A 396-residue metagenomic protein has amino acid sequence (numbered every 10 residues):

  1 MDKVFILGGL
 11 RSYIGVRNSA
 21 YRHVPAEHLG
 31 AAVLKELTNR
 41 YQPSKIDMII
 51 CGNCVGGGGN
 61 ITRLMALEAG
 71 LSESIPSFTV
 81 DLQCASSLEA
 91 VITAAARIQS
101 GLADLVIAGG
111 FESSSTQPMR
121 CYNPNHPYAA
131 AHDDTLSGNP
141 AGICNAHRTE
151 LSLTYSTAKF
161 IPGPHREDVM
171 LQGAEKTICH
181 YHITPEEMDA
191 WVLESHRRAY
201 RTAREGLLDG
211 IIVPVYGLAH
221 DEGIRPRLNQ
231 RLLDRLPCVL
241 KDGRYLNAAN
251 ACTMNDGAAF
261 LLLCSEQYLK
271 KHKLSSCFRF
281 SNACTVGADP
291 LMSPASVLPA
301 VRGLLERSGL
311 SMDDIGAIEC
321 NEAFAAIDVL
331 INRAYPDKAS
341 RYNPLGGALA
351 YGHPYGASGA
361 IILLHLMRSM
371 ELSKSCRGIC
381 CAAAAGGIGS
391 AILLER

Functional and structural regions predicted by a protein language model:
R11, H23, E27-A32, E187-K271 (+1 more regions): N-terminal extracellular/periplasmic Venus flytrap/periplasmic-binding protein-like
R11-K35, V55-G56, F78-I92, D104 (+8 more regions): Active-site pocket-shaping loop/turn-to-helix segments
R22-V106, G110-A130, I212-E222, L291 (+1 more regions): Conserved beta-ketoacyl condensing-enzyme motif
K35-D47, T177-H182, L269-S276, R302-G316 (+1 more regions): Phosphate/pyrophosphate-binding loops at sites that engage ATP/ADP/AMP, CoA/4′-phosphopantetheine, polyphosphate
N53-L105, T116, H165-D168, Q230-T253 (+2 more regions): Conserved catalytic cysteine-centered active-site region of acyl-thioester-dependent Claisen-condensing enzymes
L82-E112, I178-L207, L261-Q267, R333 (+2 more regions): Active-site-proximal alpha-helical scaffold in enzymes
A108-K176: Flexible glycine-/small-residue-enriched beta->alpha junction loops that bind anionic phosphate/pyrophosphate groups
E175, L218, S281-A350: Active-site pocket-lining segment
